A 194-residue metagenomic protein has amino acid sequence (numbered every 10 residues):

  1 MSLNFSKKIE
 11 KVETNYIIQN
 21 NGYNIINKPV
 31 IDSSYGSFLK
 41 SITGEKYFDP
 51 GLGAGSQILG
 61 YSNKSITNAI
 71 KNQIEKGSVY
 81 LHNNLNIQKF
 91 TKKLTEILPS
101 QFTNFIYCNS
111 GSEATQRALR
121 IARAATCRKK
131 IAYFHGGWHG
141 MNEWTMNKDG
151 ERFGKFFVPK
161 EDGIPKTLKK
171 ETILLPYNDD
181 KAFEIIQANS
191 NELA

Functional and structural regions predicted by a protein language model:
M1-Y35, L175: Active-site-adjacent loop/helix segments that line or gate small-molecule/cofactor pockets in enzymes
L3, K46-R128: Glycine-rich loop-to-alpha-helix module at the N-terminal edge of alpha/beta enzyme cores
Q19, N27, G55, K76-G77 (+4 more regions): Glycine-rich, flexible loop/turn motifs
K28-D49: Active-site and channel-lining beta-strand-loop segments that bind or position nucleotide-derived/phosphorylated
I31, I58-L59, T145, I164: Short clusters of hydrophobic/aromatic residues that line enzyme substrate/ligand-binding pockets
S33, S56-L59, T172-L174: Short, well-ordered beta-strand elements within core beta-sheets of diverse protein domains
K40-S41, L59-G60, M146-K148: Short beta-strand-to-turn element immediately C-terminal to the catalytic PLP-Schiff-base lysine in fold type I
K92-E192: PLP-dependent aspartate aminotransferase-fold enzymes
